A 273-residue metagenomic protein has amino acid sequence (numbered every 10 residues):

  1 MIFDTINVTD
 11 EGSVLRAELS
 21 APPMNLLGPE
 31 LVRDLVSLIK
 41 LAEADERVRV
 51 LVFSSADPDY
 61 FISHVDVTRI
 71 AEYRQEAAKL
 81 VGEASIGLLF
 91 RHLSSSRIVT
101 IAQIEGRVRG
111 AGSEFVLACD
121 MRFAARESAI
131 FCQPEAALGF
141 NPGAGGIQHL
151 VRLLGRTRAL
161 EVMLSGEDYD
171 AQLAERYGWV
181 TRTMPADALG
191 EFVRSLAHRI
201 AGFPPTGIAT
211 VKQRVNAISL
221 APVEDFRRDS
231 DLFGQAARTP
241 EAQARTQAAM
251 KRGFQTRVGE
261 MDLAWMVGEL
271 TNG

Functional and structural regions predicted by a protein language model:
M1-E11, D45, P58, G166 (+3 more regions): C-terminal alpha-helix plus adjacent terminal tail
M1-S54, R91, T271: Conserved CoA-thioester-binding segment of acyl-CoA-metabolizing enzymes
A17, F53, D66, F115-L117 (+3 more regions): Hydrophobic/aromatic residues within transmembrane alpha-helices of multi-pass small-molecule transporters
S20-P23, S54-H64, C119-C132, A137 (+1 more regions): Short, charged helix-to-loop "capping" segments that act as catalytic/coupling loops
E30-D34, S85, H92, F192 (+1 more regions): Charged catalytic carboxylate motif
S55-L89, V108: Glycine- (often His-adjacent) and acidic-residue-rich active-site loop that binds/positions the CoA thioester
R91-P205: Crotonase-fold acyl-CoA enzyme core
